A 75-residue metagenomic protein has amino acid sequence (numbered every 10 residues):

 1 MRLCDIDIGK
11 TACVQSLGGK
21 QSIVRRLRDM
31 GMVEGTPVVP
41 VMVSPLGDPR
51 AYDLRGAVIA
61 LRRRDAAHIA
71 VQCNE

Functional and structural regions predicted by a protein language model:
L3, V43-E75: C-terminal structural segments of small proteins and small subunits
S16-G19: A structural micro-motif recognizing beta-strand termini and the immediately following turn/loop segments
S22-R26: Short alpha-helix capping/helix-loop boundary micro-motifs
T36-M42: A conserved acidic, glycine/proline-rich C-terminal tail/linker
